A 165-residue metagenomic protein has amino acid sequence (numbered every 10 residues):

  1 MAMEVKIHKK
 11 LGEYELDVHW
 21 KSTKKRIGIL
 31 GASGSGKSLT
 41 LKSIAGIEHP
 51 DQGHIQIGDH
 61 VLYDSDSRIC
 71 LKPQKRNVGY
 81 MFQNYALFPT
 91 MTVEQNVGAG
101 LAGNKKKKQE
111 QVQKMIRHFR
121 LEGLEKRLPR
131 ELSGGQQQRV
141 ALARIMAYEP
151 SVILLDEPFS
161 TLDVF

Functional and structural regions predicted by a protein language model:
H60-S65, K106-L124: Conserved ABC ATPase "signature" region
L62-G79: ABC ATPase NBD coupling module
M91-G100: Short coil-to-helix segment of the ABC ATPase nucleotide-binding domain corresponding to the Q-loop/switch region
L128-L132, Q136: Conserved ABC ATPase signature
L142: Hydrophobic anchor residue at the start of the ABC signature
A147-S151: A short, proline-enriched helix->beta-strand linker immediately N-terminal to the Walker B motif in ABC-type P-loop
I153-E157: Catalytic Walker B motif of ABC-type/P-loop ATPase nucleotide-binding domains
